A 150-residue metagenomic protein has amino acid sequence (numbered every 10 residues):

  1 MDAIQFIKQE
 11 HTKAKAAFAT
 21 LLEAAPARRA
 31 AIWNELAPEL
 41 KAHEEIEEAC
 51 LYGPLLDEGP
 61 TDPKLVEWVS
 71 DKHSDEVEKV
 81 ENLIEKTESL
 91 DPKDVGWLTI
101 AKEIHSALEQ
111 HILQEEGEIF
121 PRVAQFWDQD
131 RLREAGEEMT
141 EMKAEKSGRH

Functional and structural regions predicted by a protein language model:
M1-H150: Small-residue-biased structural context
